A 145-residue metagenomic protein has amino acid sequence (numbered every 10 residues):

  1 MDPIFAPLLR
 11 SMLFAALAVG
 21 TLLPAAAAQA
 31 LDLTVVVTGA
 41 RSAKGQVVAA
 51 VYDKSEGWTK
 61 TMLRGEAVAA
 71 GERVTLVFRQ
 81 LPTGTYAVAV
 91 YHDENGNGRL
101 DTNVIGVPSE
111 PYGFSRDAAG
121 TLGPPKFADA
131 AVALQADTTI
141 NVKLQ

Functional and structural regions predicted by a protein language model:
D2-F14: Bacterial N-terminal signal peptides that target proteins for export
S11-P24: Bacterial N-terminal signal peptides
D32-G39, A49, V142: A short, amphipathic beta-strand motif
W58-G71: Short, acidic Ser/Thr/Gly-rich low-complexity loop/linker segments typical of extracellular and cell-surface proteins
E72, V77, L81-T85: A glycine-anchored, Pro-Gly-centered beta-turn/N-cap motif
Y86-V90: A short tyrosine-centered beta-strand micro-motif
E94-D101: Acidic, glycine-anchored loop motifs typical of Ca2+
E110-Q145: Extracellular beta-sheet/turn segments enriched in Thr/Pro/Gly and aliphatic residues
